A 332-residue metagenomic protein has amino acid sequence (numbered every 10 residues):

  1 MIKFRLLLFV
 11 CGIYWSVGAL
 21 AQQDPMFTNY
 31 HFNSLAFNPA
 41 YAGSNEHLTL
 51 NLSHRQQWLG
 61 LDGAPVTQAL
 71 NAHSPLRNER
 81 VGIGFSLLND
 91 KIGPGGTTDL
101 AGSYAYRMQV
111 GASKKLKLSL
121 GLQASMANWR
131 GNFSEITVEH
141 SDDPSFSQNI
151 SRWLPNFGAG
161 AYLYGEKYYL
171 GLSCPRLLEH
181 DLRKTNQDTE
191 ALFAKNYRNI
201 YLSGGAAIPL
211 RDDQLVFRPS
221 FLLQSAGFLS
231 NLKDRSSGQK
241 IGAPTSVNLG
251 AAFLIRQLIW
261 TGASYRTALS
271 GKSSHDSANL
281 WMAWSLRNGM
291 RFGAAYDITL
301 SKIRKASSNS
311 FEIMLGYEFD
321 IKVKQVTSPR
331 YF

Functional and structural regions predicted by a protein language model:
M1, A21-Q22: Absolute protein N-terminus
M1-L7: Bacterial N-terminal signal peptides that target proteins for export
L7-L8, F27: Short helix-onset patch at the extreme N-terminus, typifying the N->h transition of secretory signal peptides
S16-V17: N-terminal signal peptide c-region/cleavage motif recognized by signal peptidases
Q22-F332: Subset of outer-membrane beta-barrel
